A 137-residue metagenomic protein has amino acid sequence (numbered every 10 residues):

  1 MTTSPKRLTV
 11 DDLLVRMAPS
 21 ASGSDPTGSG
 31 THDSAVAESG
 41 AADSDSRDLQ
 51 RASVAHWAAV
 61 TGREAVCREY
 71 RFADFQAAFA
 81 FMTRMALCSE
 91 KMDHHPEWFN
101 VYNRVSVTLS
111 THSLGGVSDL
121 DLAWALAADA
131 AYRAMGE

Functional and structural regions predicted by a protein language model:
M1-G23, S46-R47: Extended low-complexity intrinsically disordered regions
A18-H56: Intrinsically disordered, low-complexity terminal tails and inter-domain linkers enriched for S/T/G/P/D/E
H56, A86-P96: Short arginine-rich
A58-E64: Short, flexible turn/loop "capping" segments at secondary-structure junctions
A65-A73: Short, well-ordered beta-strand elements within core beta-sheets of diverse protein domains
Q76-T83: Short amphipathic alpha-helices within nucleic acid-binding modules
M92-N100, A130-E137: A short N-terminal helical cap/helix-turn-helix that marks the beginning of AMP-binding/adenylate-forming
T108-Y132: C-terminal structural segments of small proteins and small subunits
